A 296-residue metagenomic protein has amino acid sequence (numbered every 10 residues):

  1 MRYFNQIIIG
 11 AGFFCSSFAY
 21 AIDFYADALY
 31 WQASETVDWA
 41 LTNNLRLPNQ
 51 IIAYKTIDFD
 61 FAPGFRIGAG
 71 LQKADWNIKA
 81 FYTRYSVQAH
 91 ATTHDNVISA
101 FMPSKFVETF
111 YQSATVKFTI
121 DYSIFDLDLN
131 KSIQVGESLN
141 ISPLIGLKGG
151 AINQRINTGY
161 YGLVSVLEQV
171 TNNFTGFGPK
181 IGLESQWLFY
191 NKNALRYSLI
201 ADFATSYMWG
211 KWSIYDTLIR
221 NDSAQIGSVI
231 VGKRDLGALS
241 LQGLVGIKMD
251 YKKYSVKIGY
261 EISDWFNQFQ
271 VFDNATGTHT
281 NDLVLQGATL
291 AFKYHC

Functional and structural regions predicted by a protein language model:
Y20-I22, V37, Q72-D75, Q134-I141 (+2 more regions): Short loop/turn motifs that connect adjacent beta-strands in outer-membrane beta-barrel proteins
Y20-R84: Short glycine/proline- and aromatic-enriched beta-strand/turn motifs that initiate or cap beta-hairpins
I22-A26, W76-A80, I141-L147, P179-I181 (+4 more regions): Transmembrane beta-strands of outer-membrane beta-barrel proteins
A28-S34, K73, Y82-Q88, L147-N153 (+4 more regions): Transmembrane beta-strands of outer-membrane beta-barrel pores
T36-D60, S86-Y122, A151-F177, W209-A238 (+1 more regions): Extracellular/periplasm-exposed beta-strand and loop segments of Gram-negative cell-envelope proteins, dominated by
K55, A74-F81, K233-A238, I247-C296: Predominantly the C-terminal beta-signal and adjacent terminal strand-loop region of outer-membrane beta-barrel
P63-I67, S123-L127, F177-I181, L239-V245 (+1 more regions): Hydrophobic, lipid-facing positions within transmembrane beta-strands of outer-membrane proteins
G68-Q72, N130-S132, E184-L188, G246-D250 (+1 more regions): Transmembrane beta-barrel domains of outer membrane proteins
